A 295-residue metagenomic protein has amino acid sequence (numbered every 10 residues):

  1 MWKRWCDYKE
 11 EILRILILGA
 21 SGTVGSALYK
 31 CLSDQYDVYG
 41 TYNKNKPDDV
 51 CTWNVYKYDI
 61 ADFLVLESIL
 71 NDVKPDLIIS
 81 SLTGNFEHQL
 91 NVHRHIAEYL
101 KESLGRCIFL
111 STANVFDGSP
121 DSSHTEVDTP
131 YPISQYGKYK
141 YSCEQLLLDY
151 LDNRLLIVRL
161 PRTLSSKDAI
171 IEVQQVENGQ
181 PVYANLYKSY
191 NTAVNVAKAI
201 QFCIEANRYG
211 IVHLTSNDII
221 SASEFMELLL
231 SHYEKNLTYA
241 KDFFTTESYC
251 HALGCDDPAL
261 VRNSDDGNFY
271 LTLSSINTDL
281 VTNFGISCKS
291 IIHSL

Functional and structural regions predicted by a protein language model:
W2-R4, S264-L295: Amphipathic terminal alpha-helices
L13-Q35: N-terminal Rossmann NAD(P)H-binding glycine-rich loop of SDR-like oxidoreductase domains
G40-P47, I60: N-terminal Rossmann-fold cofactor-binding loop
K57-K74: Conserved Rossmann-fold cofactor-binding substructure of NAD(P)-dependent oxidoreductases
N71, D76-I108: NAD(P)-cofactor binding segment of oxidoreductase domains
V115-V158, S165: Catalytic helix-loop patch of NAD(P)-dependent Rossmann-fold dehydrogenases
Q145-N195: NAD(P)-dependent short-chain dehydrogenase/reductase
A199-C250, F284-L295: Mid/C-terminal beta-alpha module of Rossmann-like enzyme folds, strongest in SDR-family dehydrogenases/epimerases
